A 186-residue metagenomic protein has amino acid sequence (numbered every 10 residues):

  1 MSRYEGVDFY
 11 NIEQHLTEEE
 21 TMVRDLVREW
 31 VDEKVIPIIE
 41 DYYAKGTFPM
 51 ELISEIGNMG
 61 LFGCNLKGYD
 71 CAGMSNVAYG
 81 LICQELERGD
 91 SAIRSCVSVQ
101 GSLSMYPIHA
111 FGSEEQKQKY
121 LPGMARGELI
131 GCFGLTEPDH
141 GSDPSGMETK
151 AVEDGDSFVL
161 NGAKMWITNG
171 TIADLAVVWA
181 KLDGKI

Functional and structural regions predicted by a protein language model:
M1-E19: Intrinsic disorder at enzyme termini
H15-K34: Mature N-terminal segment immediately following signal peptide/propeptide cleavage in secreted/periplasmic
R24, T47-E51, C71-Y79: A structural motif shared across PLP-dependent enzymes of the aminotransferase-like
P37-M59: Short secondary-structure junction/hinge motifs that connect adjacent elements
N58-I130, T168-L175: Internal helix-loop-helix
T149-V152: A structural signal for short hydrophobic beta-strand segments in well-ordered beta-sheet cores
S157, N161-I186: A short core secondary-structure module
